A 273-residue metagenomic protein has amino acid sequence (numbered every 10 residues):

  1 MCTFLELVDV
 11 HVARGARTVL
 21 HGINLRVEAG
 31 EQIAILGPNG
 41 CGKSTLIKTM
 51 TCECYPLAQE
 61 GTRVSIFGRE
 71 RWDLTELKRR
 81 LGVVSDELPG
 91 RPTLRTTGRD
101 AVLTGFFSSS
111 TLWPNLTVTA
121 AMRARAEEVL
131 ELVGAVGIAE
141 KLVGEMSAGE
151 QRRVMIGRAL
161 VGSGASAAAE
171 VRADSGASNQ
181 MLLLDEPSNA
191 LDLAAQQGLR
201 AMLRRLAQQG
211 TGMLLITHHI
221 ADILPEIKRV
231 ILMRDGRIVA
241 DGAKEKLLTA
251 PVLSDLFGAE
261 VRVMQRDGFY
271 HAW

Functional and structural regions predicted by a protein language model:
L5, L20-G22: Conserved structural motif at the start of ABC-family nucleotide-binding domains
T51: Helix-to-loop junction immediately C-terminal to a conserved catalytic motif
L103, V118-I138, E170-V171: Conserved ABC ATPase "signature" region
T117, L142-M146, E150: Conserved ABC ATPase signature
T217-H218: H-loop/switch region of ABC-family ATPase nucleotide-binding domains
I223-P225: A short, surface-exposed alpha-helical micro-motif characterized by mixed small hydrophobic and charged/polar residues
S254-W273: ABC ATPase nucleotide-binding domains
